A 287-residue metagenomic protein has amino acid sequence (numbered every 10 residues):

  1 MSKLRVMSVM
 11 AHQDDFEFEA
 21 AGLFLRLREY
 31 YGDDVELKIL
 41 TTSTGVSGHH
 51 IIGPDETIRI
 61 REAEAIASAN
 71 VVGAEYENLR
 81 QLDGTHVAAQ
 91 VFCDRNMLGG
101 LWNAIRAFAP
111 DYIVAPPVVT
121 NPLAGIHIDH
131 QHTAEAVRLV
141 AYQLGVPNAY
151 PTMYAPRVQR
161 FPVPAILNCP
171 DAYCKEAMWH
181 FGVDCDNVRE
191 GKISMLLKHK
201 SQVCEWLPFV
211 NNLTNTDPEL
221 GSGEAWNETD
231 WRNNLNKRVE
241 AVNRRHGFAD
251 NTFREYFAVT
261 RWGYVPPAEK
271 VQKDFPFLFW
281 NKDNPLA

Functional and structural regions predicted by a protein language model:
M1-F108, K270, D274-N284: Active-site rim/loop-helix segments in enzyme catalytic domains that contact anionic ligands
S2-K3, V146-P162, P170-A287: C-terminal accessory domains and tails appended to enzymatic cores
L4, D111, P164: Conserved acidic residues
G45, V118, D171: Flexible loop residues that form catalytic and substrate-binding hotspots at small-molecule/glycan-binding clefts
A63-A67, A134-L139, E190, S194: Residues on a specific face of well-ordered alpha-helices
M97-P122, T133: Proline-aspartate-enriched helix->loop->beta-strand connector
P122-G145: A mobile, often basic/glycine-rich helix-loop segment that functions as the active-site lid/recognition loop
L167: Histidine/acidic residue-rich metal-binding segments in metalloenzymes
